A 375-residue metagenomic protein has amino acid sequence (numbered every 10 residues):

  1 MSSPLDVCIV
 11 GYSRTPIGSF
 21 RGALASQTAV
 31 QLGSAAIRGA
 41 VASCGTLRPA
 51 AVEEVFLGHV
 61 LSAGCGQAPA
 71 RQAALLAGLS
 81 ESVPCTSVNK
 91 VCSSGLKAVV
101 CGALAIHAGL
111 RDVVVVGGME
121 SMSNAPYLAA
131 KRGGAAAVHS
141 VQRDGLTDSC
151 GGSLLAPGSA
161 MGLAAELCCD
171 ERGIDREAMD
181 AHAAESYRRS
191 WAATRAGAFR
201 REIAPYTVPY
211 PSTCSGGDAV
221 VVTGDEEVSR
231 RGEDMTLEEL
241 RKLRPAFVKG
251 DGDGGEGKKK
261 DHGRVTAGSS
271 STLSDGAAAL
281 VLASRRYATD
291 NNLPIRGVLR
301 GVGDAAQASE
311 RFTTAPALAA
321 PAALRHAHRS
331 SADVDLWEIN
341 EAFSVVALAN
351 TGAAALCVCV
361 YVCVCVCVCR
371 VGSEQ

Functional and structural regions predicted by a protein language model:
C8, S13-T15, S26, V30-A35 (+3 more regions): N-terminal extracellular/periplasmic Venus flytrap/periplasmic-binding protein-like
R14-V41, L61-A63, T86-V100, D112 (+6 more regions): Active-site pocket-shaping loop/turn-to-helix segments
Q27, H59-V113, L155-L163, D234-T272 (+2 more regions): Conserved catalytic cysteine-centered active-site region of acyl-thioester-dependent Claisen-condensing enzymes
G39-E53, C168, R172-G173, A288-I295 (+2 more regions): Phosphate/pyrophosphate-binding loops at sites that engage ATP/ADP/AMP, CoA/4′-phosphopantetheine, polyphosphate
P49-G58, P84-N89, V114-M119, A178-E185 (+4 more regions): Beta-strand segments within the central parallel beta-sheet cores of soluble alpha/beta enzyme folds
N89-E120, C169-F199, A279-R286, Q375: Active-site-proximal alpha-helical scaffold in enzymes
V113-C168: Flexible glycine-/small-residue-enriched beta->alpha junction loops that bind anionic phosphate/pyrophosphate groups
A164-E166, E202-A204, R300-V358, R370-Q375: Active-site pocket-lining segment
